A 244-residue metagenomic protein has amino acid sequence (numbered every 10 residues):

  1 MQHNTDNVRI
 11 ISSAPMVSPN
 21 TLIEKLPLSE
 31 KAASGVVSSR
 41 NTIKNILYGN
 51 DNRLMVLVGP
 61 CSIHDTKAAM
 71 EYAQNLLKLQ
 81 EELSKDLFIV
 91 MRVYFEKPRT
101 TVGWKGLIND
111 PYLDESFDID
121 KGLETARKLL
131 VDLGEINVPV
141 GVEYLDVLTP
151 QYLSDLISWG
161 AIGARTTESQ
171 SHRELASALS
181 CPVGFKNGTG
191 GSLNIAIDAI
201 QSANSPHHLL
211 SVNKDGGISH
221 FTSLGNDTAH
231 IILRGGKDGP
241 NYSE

Functional and structural regions predicted by a protein language model:
Q2-N7, D86-S243: Active-site-facing alpha/beta catalytic cores
V8-L47: N- or domain-start disorder-to-order transition segments that initiate the globular core
A32-N45, L77-V90, E96, A126 (+1 more regions): N-terminal beta-rich core of secreted/periplasmic extracellular enzymes
N45-D51, F221-L224: Short glycine/proline-enriched loop/turn "hinge" motifs that connect secondary-structure elements and lie
G59: Conserved, mostly hydrophobic/aromatic
S62-I63, D238: Short strand->helix junction
I63-L83, S116-K128: Glycine-rich anion/phosphate-binding loops
